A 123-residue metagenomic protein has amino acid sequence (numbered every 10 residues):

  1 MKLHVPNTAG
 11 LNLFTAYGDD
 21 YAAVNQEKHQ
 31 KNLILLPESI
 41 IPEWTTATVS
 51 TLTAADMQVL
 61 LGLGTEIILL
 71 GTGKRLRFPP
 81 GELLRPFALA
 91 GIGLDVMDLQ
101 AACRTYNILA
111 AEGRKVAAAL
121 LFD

Functional and structural regions predicted by a protein language model:
M1-A55, L63, A111-D123: Non-catalytic interface/targeting segments
T45, P79-G81, Y106: Short glycine-/acidic-enriched loop or helix-start segments at secondary-structure transitions that form or flank
T51, R77-F78, Q100: Residue-level recognition of alpha-helix initiation/capping sites
L60-V96: Mid-chain, well-packed structural core segment of small domains
G91-L121: C-terminal structural segments of small proteins and small subunits
